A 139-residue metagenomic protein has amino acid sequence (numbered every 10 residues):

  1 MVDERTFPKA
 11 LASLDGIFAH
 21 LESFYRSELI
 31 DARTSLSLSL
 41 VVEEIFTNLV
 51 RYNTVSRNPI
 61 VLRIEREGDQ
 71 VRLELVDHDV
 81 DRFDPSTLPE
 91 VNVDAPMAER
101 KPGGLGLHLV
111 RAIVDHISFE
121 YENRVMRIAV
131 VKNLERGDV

Functional and structural regions predicted by a protein language model:
M1-E4, V50-V139: Conserved beta-strand-loop-beta-strand hairpin that lines the nucleotide-binding pocket of ATP/GTP-utilizing enzymes
V2-G16: STAS-typified acidic loop motif
L14, F18-L21, V110: Heptad-repeat coiled-coil signal-transmission/dimerization helices
A19-E43, E99-K101: Conserved short strand/loop->alpha-helix "switch" segment adjacent to the catalytic nucleotide/phosphoryl-transfer site
E43, T47, R51: Short alpha-helix lining the ATP-binding pocket of the histidine-kinase-like ATPase
